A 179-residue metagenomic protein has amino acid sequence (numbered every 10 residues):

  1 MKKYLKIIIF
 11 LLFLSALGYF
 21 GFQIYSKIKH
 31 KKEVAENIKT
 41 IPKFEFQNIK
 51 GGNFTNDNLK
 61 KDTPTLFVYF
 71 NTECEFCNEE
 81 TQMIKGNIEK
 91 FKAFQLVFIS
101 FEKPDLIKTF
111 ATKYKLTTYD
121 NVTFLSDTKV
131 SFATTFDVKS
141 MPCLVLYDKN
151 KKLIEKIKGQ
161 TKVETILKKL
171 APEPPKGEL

Functional and structural regions predicted by a protein language model:
K6-Q23: Hydrophobic membrane-insertion alpha-helices, especially the h-region of bacterial N-terminal signal peptides
S26-D57: N-terminal "domain-start" segment that seeds a small globular fold
T40, T63, K139-M141: Short, small/polar residue-rich loop motifs at catalytic or cofactor-binding pockets
N56-N78, I84: Short active-site neighborhood of thiol/selenol oxidoreductases, capturing the structured segment around
N78-L116, K129-T134: Structural microenvironment flanking redox-active thiols in thiol-disulfide oxidoreductases
Y114-V145: Short, internal strand/loop/helix patches that form the active-site neighborhood or redox-interaction surface
L146-L179: Thiol-/selenol-based redox modules, centered on thioredoxin-like and closely related oxidoreductase domains
